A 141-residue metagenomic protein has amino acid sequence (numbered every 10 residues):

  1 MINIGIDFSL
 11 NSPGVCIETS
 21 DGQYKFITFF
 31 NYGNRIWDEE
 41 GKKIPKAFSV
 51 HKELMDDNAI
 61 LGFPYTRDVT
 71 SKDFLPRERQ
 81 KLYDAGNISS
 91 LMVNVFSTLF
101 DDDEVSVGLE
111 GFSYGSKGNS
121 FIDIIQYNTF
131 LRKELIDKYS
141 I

Functional and structural regions predicted by a protein language model:
M1-I141: Phosphate- and other anionic-substrate recognition elements at nucleic-acid/protein interfaces
